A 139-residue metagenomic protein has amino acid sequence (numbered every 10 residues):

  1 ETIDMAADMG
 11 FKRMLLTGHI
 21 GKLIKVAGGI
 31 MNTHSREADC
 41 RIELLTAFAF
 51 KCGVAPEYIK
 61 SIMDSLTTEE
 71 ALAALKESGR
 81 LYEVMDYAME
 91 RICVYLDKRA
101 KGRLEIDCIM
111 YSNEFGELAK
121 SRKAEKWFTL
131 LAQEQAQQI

Functional and structural regions predicted by a protein language model:
E1-D86, R99, R103, I109-Y111: A structural signal for small-residue-enriched, beta-sheet-centric alpha/beta enzyme cores and oligomeric scaffold folds
M89-I139: Extended hydrophobic packing segments that form well-structured cores
